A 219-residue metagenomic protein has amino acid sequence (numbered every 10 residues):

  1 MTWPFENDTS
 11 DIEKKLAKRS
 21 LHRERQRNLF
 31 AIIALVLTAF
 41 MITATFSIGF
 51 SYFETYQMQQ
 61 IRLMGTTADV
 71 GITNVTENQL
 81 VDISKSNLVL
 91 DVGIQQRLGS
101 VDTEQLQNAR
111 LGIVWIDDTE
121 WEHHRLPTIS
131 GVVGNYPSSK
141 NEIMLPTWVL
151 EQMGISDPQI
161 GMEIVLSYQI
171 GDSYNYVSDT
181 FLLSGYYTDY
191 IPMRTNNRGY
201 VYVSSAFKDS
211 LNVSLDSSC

Functional and structural regions predicted by a protein language model:
M1-F30: Feature of multi-pass inner-membrane transport and sensor proteins that recognizes transmembrane helices together
P4-K15, L35-M41, D102-Q107: Short, mixed-charge, low-aromatic patches
R23-I32, L37-G65: Alpha-helical transmembrane segments
F50-C219: Basic-flanked hydrophobic alpha-helices used for secretion and membrane insertion
